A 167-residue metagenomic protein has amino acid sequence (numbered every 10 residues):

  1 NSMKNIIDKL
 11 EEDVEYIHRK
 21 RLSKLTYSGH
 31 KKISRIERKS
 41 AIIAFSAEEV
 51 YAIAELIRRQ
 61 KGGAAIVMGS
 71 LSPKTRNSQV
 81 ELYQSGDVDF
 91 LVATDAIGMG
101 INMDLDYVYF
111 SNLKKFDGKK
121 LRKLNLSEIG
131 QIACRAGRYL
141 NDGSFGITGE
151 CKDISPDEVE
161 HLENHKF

Functional and structural regions predicted by a protein language model:
N1-L22: Post-DEXD/H (motif II) to motif III coupling segment of the RecA-like Helicase ATP-binding lobe
S2-M3, I7, G86, F90 (+1 more regions): Conserved segment of the helicase C-terminal RecA-like domain
S2-M3, S34-Q60, A64-M68: Conserved strand-helix element at the start of the C-terminal RecA-like helicase core
D8, K32-I36, R58-R59, L82-S85 (+2 more regions): Conserved catalytic network of the ASCE P-loop NTPase/AAA+ motor domain
K20-K24, F45-E48, A65-S78, T94-G98: Conserved helicase motor
S23-H30, P73-Q79, G118-L124: Short, charged, surface-exposed secondary-structure boundary motifs
A41, A65-P73, K115-K123: Flexible beta-alpha connector loops of hexameric P-loop NTPases
I42, Y83-N102: Conserved two-lobed SF2 helicase motor
